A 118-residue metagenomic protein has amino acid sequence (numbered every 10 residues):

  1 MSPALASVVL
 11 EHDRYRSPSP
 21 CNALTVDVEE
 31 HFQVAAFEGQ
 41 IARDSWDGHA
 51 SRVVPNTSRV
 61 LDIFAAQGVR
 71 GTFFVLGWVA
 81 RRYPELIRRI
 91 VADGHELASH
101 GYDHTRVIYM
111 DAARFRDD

Functional and structural regions predicted by a protein language model:
M1-D118: Catalytic alpha-helical scaffold of carbohydrate-active enzymes acting on polysaccharides/glycoconjugates
